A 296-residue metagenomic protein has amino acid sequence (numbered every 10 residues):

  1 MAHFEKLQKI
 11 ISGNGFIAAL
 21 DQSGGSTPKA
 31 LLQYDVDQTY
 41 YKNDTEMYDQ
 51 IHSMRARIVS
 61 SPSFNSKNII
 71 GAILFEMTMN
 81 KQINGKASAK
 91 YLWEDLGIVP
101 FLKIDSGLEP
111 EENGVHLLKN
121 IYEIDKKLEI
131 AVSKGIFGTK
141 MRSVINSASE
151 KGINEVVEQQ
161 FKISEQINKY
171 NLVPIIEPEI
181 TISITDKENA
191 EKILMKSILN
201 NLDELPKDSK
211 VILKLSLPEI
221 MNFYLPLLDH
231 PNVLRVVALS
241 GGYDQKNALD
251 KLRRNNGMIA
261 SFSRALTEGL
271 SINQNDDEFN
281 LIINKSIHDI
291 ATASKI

Functional and structural regions predicted by a protein language model:
M1-F137, I145-S147, S197-I212, E219-I296: Alpha/beta catalytic barrel-like cores
T139-K214: Eukaryote-skewed repeat-based solenoidal scaffolds used as protein-protein interaction platforms, primarily
